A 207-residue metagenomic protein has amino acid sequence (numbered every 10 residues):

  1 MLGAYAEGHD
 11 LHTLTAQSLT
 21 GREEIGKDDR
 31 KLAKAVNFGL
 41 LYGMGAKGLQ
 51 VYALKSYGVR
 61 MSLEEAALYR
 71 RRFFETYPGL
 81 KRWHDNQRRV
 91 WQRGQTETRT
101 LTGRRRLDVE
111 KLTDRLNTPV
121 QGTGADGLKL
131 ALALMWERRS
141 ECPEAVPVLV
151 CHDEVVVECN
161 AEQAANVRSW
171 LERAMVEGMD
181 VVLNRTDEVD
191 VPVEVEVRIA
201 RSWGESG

Functional and structural regions predicted by a protein language model:
M1-G207: Conserved catalytic core of nucleotide polymerization and phosphodiester-bond processing enzymes
